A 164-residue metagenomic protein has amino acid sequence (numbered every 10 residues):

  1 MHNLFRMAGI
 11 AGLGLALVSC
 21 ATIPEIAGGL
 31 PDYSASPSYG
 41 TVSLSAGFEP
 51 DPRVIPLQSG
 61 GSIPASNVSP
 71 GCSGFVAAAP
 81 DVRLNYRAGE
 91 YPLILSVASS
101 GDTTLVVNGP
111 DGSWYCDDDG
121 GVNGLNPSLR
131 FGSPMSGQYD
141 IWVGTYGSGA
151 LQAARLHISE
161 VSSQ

Functional and structural regions predicted by a protein language model:
M1-A11: Bacterial N-terminal signal peptides that target proteins for export
A16-S19: C-terminal motif of bacterial Sec signal peptides marking the signal peptidase cleavage site
P24-I26, V106-H157: Noncatalytic accessory or regulatory domains flanking protease catalytic cores in secreted, cell-surface, and selected
I26-S66: Predominantly extracellular/luminal regions of secreted and cell-surface proteins, especially disulfide-bonded
G28-P31, P37, Q152-H157, S162: N-terminal intrinsically disordered, cationic/polar leader segments that include organellar targeting peptides
P64-L93: Non-catalytic, beta-strand-enriched accessory regions in extracellular/secretory proteins and membrane protein
R83-S99, L105-V107, Y139-V143: Hydrophobic beta-strand segments within beta-rich accessory/binding domains
G89, S100, P110-G112, Y146 (+1 more regions): Solvent-exposed coil/turn segments that connect beta secondary-structure elements in extracytoplasmic/periplasmic
